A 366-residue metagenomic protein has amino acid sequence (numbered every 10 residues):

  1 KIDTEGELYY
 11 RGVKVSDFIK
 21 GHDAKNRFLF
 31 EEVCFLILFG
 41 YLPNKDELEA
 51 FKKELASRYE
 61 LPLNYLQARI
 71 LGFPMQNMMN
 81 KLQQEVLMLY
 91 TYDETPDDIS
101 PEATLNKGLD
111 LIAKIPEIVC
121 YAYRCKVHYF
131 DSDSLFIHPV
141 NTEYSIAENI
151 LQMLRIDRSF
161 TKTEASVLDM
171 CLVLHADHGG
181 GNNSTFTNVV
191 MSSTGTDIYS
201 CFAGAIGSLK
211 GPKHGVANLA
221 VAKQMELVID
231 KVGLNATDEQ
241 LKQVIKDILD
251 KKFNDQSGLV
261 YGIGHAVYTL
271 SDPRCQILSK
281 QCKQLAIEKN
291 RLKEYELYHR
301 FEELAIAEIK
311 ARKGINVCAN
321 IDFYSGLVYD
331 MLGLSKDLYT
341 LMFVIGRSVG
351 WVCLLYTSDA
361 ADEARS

Functional and structural regions predicted by a protein language model:
K1-Y65: An N-terminal structural lobe/cap that precedes and organizes the functional/catalytic core across diverse proteins
G6-K20, Y59-A68, L89-I99, N183-V189 (+2 more regions): Short amphipathic alpha-helical segments and their helix-coil junctions
F35-L42, G195-Q224, V260-S271, C318-L354: Conserved phosphate/anionic-ligand binding catalytic regions in large, soluble enzymes, centered on
L38, E49, K53, P62-H178 (+4 more regions): Catalytic cofactor-binding cores of redox enzymes
R58-M79, E239-F253: Charge-dense polyanion-binding interfaces
P62-N64, L234, C353-L355: Juxtamembrane membrane-interface segments at transmembrane alpha-helix termini
E117, K126-A203, S208, K223-C318: Accessory "access/gating" subregions that flank catalytic or transport cores
Y356-A364: Conserved small/polar residues in nucleotide/adenosyl-binding loops
